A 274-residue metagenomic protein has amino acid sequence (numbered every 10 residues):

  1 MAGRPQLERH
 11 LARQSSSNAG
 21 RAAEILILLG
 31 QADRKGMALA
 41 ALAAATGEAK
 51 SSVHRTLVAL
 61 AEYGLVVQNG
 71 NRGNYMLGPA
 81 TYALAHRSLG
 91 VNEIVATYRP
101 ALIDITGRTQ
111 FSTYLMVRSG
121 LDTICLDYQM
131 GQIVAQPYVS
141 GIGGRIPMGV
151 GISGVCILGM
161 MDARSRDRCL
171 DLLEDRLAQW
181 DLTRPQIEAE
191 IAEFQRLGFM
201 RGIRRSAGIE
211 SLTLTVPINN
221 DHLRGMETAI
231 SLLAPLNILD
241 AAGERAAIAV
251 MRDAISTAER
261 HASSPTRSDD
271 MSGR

Functional and structural regions predicted by a protein language model:
A2-V91, S256-H261: N-terminal helix-turn-helix
S16-A19, L39, N74, G78 (+7 more regions): Short, structured helix-loop boundary elements
L28, T97-R108, Y114, E193 (+3 more regions): Amphipathic alpha-helical regulatory segments at dimerization interfaces that relay allosteric signals between sensory
M76-L172: Amphipathic alpha-helical effector-binding/dimerization core of metabolite-sensing transcriptional regulators
G159, D253-P265: Signal-transmission/dimerization alpha-helices at domain junctions
Q179-S256: Extended hydrophobic
S264-R274: Short, highly charged C-terminal tails/helix-capping segments
